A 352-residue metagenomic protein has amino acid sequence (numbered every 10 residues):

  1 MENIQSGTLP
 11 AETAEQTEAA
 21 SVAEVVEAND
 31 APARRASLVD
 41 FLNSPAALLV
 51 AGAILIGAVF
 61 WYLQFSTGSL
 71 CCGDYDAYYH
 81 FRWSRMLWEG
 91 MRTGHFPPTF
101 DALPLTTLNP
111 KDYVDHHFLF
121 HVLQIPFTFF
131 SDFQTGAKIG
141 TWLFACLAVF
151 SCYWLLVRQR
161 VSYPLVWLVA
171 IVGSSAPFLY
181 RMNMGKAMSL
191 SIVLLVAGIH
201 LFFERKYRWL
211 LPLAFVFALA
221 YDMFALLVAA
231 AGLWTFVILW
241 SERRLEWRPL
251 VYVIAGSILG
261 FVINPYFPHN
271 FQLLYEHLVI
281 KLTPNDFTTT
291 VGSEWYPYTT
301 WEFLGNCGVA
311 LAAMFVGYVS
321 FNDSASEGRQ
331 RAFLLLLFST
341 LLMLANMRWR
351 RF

Functional and structural regions predicted by a protein language model:
M1-Q64: Start-transfer (signal-anchor) and selected internal transmembrane alpha helices of multi-pass inner/ER membrane
V59, L63, G68-A145, A176: Membrane-interface coil-to-helix junctions
D101-L105, F118-P126, Q272-G305: Juxtamembrane membrane-water interface segments that cap and precede transmembrane helices
I139-R160: Transmembrane-helix motifs of polytopic, lipid-linked glycan transferases
F178, V196-L201, R208-M223, L227-V228 (+2 more regions): Membrane-interface alpha helices of multi-pass inner-membrane proteins
L195-W209, A310-G328: Membrane-interface transmembrane helices that cradle and orient dolichyl/undecaprenyl
L227-A255: Perimembrane helix-loop-helix junctions
S241-V251, M314-L337: Membrane-interface helix-loop-helix junctions at transmembrane boundaries of multi-pass membrane enzymes, predominantly
